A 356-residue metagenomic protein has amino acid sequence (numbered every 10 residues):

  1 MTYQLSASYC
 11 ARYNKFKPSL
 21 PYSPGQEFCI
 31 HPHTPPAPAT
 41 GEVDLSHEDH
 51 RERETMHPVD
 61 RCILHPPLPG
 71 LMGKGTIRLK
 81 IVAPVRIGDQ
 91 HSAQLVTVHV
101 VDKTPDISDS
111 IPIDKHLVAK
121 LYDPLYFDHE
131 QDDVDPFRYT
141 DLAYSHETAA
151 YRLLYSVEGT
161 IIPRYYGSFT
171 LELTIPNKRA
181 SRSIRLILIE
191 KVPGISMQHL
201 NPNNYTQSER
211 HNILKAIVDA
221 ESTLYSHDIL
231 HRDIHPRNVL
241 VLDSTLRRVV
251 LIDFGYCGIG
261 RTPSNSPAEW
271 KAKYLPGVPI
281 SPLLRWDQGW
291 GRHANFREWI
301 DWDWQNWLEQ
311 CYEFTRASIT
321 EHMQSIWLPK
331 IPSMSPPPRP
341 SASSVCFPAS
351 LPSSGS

Functional and structural regions predicted by a protein language model:
M1-D49, S344, S354-S356: Non-catalytic localization/regulatory regions flanking kinase domains
S46-Y155: ATP-binding glycine-rich loop module of kinase domains
L125-E130, R138-A143, T148, R152-I213: Conserved structural core of kinase catalytic domains
T206-K215, Y225-H231, V241-S356: C-lobe/activation-segment region of protein kinase-like
A220-L224: Conserved hydrophobic alpha-helix
I234: Hydrophobic HxD+1 residue recognition
R237-N238: Conserved protein-kinase catalytic-loop position immediately C-terminal to the HRD catalytic Asp
